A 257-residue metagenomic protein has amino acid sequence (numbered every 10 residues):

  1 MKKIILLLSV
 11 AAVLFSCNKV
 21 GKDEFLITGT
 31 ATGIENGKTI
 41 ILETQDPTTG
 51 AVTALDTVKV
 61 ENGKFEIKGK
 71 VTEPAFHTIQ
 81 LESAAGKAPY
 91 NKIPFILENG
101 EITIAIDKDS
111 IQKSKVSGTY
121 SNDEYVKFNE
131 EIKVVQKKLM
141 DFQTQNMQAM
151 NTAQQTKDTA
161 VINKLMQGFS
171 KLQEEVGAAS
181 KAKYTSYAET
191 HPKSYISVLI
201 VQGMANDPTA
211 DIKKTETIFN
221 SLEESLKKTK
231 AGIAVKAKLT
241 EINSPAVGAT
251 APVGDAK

Functional and structural regions predicted by a protein language model:
I4-V13: Sec-dependent N-terminal signal peptides
C17-K171, E175: A non-transmembrane, solvent-exposed segment enriched in polar/low-complexity residues
F169-H191, A210-K214: Amphipathic alpha-helical coiled-coil segments
S180, Y184, I212-L222, A249-D255: Alpha-helical repeat scaffolds
Y187, M204, L222-E223: Alpha-helical solenoid scaffolds that mediate protein-protein interactions, centered on TPR/SEL1-like repeats but also
T190-S194, S225-I233: Short solvent-exposed coil/turn linkers within tandem alpha-helical repeat scaffolds
K193-M204: Amphipathic alpha-helical repeat scaffolds of TPR domains
K238-K257: N-terminal "domain-start" segment that seeds a small globular fold
